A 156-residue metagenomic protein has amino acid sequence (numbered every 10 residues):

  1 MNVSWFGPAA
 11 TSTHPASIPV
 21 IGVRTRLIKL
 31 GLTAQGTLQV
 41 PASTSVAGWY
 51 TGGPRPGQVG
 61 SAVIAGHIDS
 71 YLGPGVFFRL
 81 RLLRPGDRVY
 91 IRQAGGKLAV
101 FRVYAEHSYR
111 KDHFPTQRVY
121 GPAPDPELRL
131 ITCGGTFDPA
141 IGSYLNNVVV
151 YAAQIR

Functional and structural regions predicted by a protein language model:
M1-R84, Y90-V100, A105-R156: Solvent-exposed, non-transmembrane regions of membrane-associated and secreted proteins
